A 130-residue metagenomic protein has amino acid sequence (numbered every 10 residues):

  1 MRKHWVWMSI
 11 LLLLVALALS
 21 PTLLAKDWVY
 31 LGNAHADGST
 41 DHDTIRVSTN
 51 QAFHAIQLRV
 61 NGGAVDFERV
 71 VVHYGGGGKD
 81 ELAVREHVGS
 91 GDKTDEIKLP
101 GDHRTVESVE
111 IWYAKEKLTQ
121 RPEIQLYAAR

Functional and structural regions predicted by a protein language model:
M1-I10: Bacterial N-terminal signal peptides that target proteins for export
L23-R46: Transition segment at domain starts
G32-A34, E81-G89: Solvent-exposed serine/threonine-rich low-complexity stretches and specific carbohydrate-binding patches
D37-T40, G89-T94: Solvent-exposed, conformationally flexible loop/turn segments
D43-S48, K93-G101: Exposed aromatic-hydrophobic patches
Q51-L58, G101-E116: Noncatalytic modules at the cell exterior or secretory-pathway interfaces, chiefly beta-strand-rich lectin/adhesion
G62-V84, R121-A129: Short, surface-exposed beta-strand/strand-loop-strand elements in extracellular ectodomains
